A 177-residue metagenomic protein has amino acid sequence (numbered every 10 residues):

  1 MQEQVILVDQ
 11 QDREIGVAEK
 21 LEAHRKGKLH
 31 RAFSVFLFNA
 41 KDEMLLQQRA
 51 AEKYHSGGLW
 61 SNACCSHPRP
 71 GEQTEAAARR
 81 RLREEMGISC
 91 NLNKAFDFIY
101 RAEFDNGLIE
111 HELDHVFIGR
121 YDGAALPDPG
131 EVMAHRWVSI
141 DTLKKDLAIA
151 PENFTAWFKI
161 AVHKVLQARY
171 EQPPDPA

Functional and structural regions predicted by a protein language model:
M1-S34, A40: Acidic, metal-coordinating catalytic segment for phosphate/diphosphate chemistry, firing primarily on the Nudix
V5, E43-M44, H135-R136: A residue-level structural signature of the nucleotidyltransferase/glycosyltransferase Rossmann-like core
Q10-R13, D42, G58, G107: Detector for glycine-centered tight turns/loop "hinges" at secondary-structure junctions
E19-L21, G58, P70, F98-F104 (+1 more regions): Nudix hydrolase/Nudix homology domain
E22-F33, N39, E43-R80, E84: Conserved Nudix-box catalytic region and its N-terminal flanking loop in Nudix hydrolases and closely related
V35, C64, K94, H115-F117: A structural signal for short, well-ordered beta-strand segments
I88-F98: A short coil-to-beta-strand element that immediately follows conserved catalytic motifs
